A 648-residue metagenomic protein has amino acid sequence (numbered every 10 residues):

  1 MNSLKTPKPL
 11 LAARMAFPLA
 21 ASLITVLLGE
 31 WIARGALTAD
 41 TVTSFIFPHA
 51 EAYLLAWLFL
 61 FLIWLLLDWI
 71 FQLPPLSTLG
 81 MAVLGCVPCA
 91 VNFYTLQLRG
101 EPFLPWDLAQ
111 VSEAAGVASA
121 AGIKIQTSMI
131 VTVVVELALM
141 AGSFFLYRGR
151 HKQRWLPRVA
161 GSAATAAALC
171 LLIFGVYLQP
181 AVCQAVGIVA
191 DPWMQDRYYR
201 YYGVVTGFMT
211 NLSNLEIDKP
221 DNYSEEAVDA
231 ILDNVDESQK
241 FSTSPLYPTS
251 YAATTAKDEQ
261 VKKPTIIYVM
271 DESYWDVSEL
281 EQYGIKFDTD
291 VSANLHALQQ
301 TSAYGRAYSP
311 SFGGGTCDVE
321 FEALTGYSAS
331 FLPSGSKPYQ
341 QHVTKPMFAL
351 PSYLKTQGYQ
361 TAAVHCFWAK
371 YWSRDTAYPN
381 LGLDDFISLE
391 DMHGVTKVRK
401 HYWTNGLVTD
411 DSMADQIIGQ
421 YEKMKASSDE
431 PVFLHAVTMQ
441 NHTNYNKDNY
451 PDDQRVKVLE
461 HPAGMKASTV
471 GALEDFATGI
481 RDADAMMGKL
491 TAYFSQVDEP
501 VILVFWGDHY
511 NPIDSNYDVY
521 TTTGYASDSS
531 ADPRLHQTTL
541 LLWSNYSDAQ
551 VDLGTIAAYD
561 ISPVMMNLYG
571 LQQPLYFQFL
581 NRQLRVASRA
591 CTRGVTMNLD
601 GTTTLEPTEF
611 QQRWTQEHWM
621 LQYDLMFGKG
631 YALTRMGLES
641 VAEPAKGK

Functional and structural regions predicted by a protein language model:
N2-Y199: Transmembrane and membrane-interface helices of multi-pass, inner-membrane envelope-modifying transferases
L28, A114, V205-F208, V228 (+3 more regions): Generic structural signal of hydrophobic/aromatic residues within well-ordered alpha-helices of folded domains
R99, D107-G116, S128-V131, G207-E216 (+2 more regions): Short alpha-helical interface patches
L104, Q126, S224, A463-K466 (+1 more regions): Ser/Thr-centered flexible coil motifs
L108-V111, Y201-V205, E225, S292 (+2 more regions): Alpha-helix initiation and N-capping motif
G175-Y268: Membrane-interface segments at or immediately adjacent to transmembrane helices that form the boundary between
S242, L246-K262, Y268-D271, W275-K648: Solvent-exposed soluble domains appended to multi-pass membrane proteins
